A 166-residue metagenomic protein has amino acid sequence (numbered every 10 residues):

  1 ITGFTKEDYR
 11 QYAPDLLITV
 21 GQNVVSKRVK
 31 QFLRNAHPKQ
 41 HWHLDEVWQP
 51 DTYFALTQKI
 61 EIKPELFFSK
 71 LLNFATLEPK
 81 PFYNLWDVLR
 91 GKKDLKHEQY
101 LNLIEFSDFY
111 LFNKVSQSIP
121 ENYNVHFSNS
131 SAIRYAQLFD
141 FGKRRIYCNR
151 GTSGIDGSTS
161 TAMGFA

Functional and structural regions predicted by a protein language model:
I1-Q40, G142-F165: Glycine-rich, anion-gripping cofactor-binding loops and their flanking helix/strand elements in enzyme active sites
D8-S26, L71-L95: Extended, charge-rich low-complexity interaction segments
D15-L16, T57, Y123: Conserved acidic residues
I18-V20, H43, E61, F127: Redox-cofactor binding/interface segments in oxidoreductases and associated redox assembly factors
Q22-V25, V47, S130-A132: Short glycine-rich anion-binding loops that position phosphate/pyrophosphate groups of nucleotides and phosphorylated
S26-V29, R34, D51-Y53, K70 (+2 more regions): Short helix/loop capping segments that flank catalytic or ligand/cofactor-binding pockets
A36, H41-L85: Terminal amphipathic helices with adjacent charged low-complexity linkers/tails
L89-A166: Active-site diphosphate/adenylate-binding microenvironment
